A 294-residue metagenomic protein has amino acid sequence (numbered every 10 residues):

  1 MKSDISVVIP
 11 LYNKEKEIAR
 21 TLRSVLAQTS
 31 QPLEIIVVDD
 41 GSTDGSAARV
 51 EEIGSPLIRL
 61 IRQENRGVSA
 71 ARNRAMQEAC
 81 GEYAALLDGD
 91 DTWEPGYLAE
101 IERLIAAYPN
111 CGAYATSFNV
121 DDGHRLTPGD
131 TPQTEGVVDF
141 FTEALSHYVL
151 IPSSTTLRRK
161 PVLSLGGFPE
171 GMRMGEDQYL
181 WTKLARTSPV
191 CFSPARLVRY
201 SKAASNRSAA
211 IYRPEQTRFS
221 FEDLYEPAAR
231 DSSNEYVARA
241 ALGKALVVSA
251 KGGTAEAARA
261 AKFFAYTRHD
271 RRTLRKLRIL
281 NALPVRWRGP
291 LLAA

Functional and structural regions predicted by a protein language model:
M1-P214: Nucleotide-sugar donor-binding/catalytic module of glycosyltransferases that assemble extracellular/cell-envelope
R20, A48-R49, G96, A107 (+6 more regions): Intrinsic disorder/low-complexity segments
A106, S233, L246: Short, glycine/charged-rich beta-strand-loop motifs at protein surfaces that mediate ligand recognition and catalysis
V137, A245-L246: Extended, hydrophobic/aromatic-rich amphipathic alpha-helical segments that build helical scaffolds
E143-A144, R196-A204, S208-E235, A255-T267: Catalytic core of nucleotide-sugar-dependent glycosyltransferases
H147, L165, P227-A228, V248: Alpha-helix C-capping/helix-to-loop hinge sites
V237, A241-K244: Structural register within alpha-helical repeat arrays
S249-A294: Membrane-interface aromatic/basic loop that binds lipid-linked glycans or pyrophosphate carriers, typified by
